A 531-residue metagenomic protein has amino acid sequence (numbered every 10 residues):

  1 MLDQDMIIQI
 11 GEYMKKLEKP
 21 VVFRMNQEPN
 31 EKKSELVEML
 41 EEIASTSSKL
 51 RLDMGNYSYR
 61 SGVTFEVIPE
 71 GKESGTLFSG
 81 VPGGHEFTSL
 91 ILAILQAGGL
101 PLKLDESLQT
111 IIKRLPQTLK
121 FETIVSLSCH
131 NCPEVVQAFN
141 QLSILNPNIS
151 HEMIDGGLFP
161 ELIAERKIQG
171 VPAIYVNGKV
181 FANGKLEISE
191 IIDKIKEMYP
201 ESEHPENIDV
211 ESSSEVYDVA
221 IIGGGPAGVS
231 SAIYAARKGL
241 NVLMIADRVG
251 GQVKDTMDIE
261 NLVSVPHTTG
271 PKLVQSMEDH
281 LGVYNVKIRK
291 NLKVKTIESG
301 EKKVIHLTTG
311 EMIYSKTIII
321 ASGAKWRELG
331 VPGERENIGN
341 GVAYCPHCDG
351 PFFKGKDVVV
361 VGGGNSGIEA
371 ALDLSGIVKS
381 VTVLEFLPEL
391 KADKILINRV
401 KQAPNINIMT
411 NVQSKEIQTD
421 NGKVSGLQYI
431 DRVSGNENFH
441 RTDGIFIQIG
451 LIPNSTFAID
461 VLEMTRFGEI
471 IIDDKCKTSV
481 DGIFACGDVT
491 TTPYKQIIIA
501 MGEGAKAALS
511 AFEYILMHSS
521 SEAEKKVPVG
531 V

Functional and structural regions predicted by a protein language model:
Q4-E41, K113-P147, M153: Local sequence-structure signature of Cys/Sec-based thiol-disulfide redox active-site neighborhoods
I43-E70, E152-V171, Y175-V180, L186 (+1 more regions): Thioredoxin-like thiol-disulfide oxidoreductase module
P69-P101, Y175-P205: Non-catalytic, surface beta->alpha helical segment in thiol-disulfide oxidoreductase systems
L119, T123-L127, N131-P133, F139 (+8 more regions): Beta1-alpha1 glycine-rich phosphate/pyrophosphate-binding loop at the start of Rossmann-like nucleotide-binding domains
I144, S150, I154, A164 (+10 more regions): Rossmann-like nucleotide/phosphate-binding core characteristic of flavoprotein oxidoreductases
H204-V216, S322-I377, I471-D474: Glycine-rich dinucleotide-binding loop and its adjacent helix/turn
V274-S315, I320-S322, S375-D474, E513-V531: A Rossmann-like FAD-binding core segment of flavoenzymes
K325, G330, R335-F352, R441 (+3 more regions): FAD-site-proximal beta/loop scaffold in flavoenzymes
